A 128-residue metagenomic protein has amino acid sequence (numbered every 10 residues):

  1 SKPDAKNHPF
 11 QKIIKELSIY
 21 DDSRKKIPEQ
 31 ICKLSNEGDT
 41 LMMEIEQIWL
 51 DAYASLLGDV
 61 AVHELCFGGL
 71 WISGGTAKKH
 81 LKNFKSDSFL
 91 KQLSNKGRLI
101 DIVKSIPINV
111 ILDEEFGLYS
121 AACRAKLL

Functional and structural regions predicted by a protein language model:
S1-L128: ATP-binding/phosphotransfer module of carbohydrate and carboxylate kinases, centering on a glycine-rich
